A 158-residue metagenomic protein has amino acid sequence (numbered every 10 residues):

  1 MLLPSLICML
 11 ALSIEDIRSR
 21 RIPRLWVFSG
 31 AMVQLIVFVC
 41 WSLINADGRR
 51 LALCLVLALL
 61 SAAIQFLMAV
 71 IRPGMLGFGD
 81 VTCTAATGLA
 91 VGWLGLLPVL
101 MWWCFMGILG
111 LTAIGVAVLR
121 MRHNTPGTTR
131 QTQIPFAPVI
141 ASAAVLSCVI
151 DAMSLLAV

Functional and structural regions predicted by a protein language model:
M1-V158: A membrane-topology feature that recognizes alpha-helical transmembrane segments and their immediate juxtamembrane
